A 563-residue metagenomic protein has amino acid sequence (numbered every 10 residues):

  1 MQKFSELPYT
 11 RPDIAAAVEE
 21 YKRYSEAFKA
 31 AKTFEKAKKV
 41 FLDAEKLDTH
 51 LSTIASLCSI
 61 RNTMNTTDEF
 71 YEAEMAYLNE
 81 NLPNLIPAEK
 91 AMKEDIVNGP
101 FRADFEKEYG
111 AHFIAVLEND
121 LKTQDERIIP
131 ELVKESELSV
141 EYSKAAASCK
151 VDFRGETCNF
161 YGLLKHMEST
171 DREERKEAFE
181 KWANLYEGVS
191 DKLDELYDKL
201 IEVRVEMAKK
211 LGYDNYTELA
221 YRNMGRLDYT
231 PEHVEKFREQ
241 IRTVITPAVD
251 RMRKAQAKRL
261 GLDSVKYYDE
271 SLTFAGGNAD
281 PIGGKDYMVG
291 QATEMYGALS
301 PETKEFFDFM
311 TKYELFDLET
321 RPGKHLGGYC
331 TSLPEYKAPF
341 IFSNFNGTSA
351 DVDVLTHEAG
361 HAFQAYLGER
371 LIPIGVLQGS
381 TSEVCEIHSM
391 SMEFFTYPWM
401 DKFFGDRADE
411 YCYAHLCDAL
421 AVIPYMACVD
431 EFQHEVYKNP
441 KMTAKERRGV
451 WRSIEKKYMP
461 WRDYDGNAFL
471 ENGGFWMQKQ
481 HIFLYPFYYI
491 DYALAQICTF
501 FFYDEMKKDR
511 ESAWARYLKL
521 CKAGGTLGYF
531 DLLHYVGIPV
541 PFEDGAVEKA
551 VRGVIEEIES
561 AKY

Functional and structural regions predicted by a protein language model:
M1-N278: A well-structured
E118, L355, F363, S391-F394 (+4 more regions): C-terminal, non-catalytic "cap/extension" segments appended to globular domains
R238-R253, P281-D308: Zn2+-dependent metallopeptidase catalytic core
T243-V244, G368-E369, G379-R407, H415-L416 (+2 more regions): Post-HExxH zinc-binding segment in Zn-dependent metallohydrolases
S264-Q291, L416-V422, A427, E435: Long, K/E/R/D-enriched contiguous segments that form extended
D280-K285, Y336-T356: Short pre-active-site segment immediately N-terminal to the catalytic Zn-binding motif
R321-T348, A365-Y366: Active-site scaffold of zinc-dependent metalloenzymes
G360-I374, F395: Catalytic Zn2+-binding segment of zinc metalloproteases
